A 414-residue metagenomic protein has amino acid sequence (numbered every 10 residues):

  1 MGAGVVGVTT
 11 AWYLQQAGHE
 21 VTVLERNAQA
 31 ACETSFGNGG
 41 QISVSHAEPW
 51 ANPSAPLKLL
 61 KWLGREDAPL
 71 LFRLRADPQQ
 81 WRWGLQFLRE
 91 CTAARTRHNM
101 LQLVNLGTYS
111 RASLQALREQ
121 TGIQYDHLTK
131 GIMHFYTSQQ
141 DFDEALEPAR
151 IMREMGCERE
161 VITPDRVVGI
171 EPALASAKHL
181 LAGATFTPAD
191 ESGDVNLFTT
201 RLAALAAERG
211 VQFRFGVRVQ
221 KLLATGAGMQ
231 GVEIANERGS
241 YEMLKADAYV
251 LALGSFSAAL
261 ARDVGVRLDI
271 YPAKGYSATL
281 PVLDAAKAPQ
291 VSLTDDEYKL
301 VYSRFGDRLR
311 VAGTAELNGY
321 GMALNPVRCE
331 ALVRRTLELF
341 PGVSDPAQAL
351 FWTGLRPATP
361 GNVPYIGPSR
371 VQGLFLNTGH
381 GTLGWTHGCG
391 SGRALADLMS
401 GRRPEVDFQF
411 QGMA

Functional and structural regions predicted by a protein language model:
M1-G2: Conserved N-terminal Rossmann-fold NAD(P)-binding element of oxidoreductases
V5, G216-Q220, N236-R238: Conserved SAM/SAH-binding loop
V6, A30, V161, L174 (+3 more regions): C-terminal lid/capping helical subdomain adjacent to the catalytic/cofactor pocket in oxidative enzymes
A11, Q15-Q16, L205-A207: Gly/Ala-rich phosphate-binding loop of Rossmann-like dinucleotide-binding domains, activating on the conserved
Q15-F36: Glycine-rich FAD pyrophosphate-binding loop
N38-H46, W50-E90, A175, F215-M229 (+1 more regions): Active-site substrate-recognition segment that forms the wall of the catalytic cavity or substrate channel
W81-R201, L205: Rossmann-like flavin
I162-E171, E191, Q212-Q230: A conserved short coil-to-beta-strand element within the FAD-binding core of flavoproteins
